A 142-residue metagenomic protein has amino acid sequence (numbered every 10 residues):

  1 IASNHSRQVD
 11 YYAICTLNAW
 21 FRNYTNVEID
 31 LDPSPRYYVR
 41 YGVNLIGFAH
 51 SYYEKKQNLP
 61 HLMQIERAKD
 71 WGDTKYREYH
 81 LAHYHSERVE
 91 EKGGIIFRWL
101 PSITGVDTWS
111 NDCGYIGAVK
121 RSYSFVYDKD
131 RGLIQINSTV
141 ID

Functional and structural regions predicted by a protein language model:
I1-R7, V27, Y37: Catalytic cores of extracellular degradative/oxidative enzymes
T16-P35, R40-I141: Conserved beta-sheet core of the metallophosphoesterase superfamily
